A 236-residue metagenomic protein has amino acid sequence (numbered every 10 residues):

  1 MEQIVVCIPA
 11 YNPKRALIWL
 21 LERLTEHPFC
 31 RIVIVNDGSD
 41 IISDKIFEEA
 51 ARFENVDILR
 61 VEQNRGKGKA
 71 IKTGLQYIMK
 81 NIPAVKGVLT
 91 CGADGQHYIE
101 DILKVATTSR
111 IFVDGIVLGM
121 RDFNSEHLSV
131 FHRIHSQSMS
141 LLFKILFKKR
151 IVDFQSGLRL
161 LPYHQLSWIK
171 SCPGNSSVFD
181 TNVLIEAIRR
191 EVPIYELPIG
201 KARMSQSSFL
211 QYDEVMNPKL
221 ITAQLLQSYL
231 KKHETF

Functional and structural regions predicted by a protein language model:
M1-C7, R15, E22-R23, C172-F236: Hydrophobic helical membrane-anchoring modules
I4, C30, K86, G115: Conserved acidic residues
N12-E26, I42: Short, well-formed alpha-helical segments that are part of the catalytic scaffolds of diverse glycosyltransferases
F29-S39, L59-V61: Short beta-strand/loop segment that forms part of the nucleotide-sugar
N36-I46, G95: A conserved acidic beta->alpha catalytic loop
E49-I82: Conserved donor nucleotide-binding strand/loop of the catalytic core
Q63, K69-Y77, I99-W168, P173 (+2 more regions): Acceptor/aglycone-binding surface of glycosyltransferases and processive sugar-polymer synthases
I82-Q96: Short beta-strand-to-loop acidic/aromatic patch adjacent to the donor-nucleotide binding site
